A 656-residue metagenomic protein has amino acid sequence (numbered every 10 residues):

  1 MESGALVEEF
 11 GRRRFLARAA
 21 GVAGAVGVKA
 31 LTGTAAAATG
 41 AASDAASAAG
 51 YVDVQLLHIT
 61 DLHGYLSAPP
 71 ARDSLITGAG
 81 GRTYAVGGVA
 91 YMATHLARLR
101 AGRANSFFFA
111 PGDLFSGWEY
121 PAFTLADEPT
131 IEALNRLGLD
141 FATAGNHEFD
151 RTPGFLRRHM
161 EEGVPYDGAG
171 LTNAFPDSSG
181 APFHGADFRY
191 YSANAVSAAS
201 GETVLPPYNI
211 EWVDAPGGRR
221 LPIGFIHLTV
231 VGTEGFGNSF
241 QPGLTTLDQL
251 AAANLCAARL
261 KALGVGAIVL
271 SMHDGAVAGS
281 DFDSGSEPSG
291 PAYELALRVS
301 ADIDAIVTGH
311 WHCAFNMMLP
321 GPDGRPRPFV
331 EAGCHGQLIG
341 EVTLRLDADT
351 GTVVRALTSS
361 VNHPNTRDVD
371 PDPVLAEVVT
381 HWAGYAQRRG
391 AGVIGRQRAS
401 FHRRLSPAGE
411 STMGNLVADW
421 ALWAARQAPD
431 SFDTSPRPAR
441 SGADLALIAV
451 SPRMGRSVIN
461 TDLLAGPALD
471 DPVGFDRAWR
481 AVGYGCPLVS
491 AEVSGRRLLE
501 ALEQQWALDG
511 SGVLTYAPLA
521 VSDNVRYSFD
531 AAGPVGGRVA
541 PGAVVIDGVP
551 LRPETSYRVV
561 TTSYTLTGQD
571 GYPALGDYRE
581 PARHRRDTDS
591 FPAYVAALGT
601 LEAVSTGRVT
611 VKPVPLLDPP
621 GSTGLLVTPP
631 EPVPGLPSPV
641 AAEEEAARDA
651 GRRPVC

Functional and structural regions predicted by a protein language model:
M1-S3, S300, D372: Generic structural signal for alpha-helix starts
E2-E9, A17, A23, E645 (+1 more regions): N-terminal zymogen propeptides
L6-V22, G27, D44-P364, M413-W420 (+4 more regions): Acidic, metal/ion-coordinating pockets
G27-A35, A501: Hydrophobic membrane-targeting alpha-helices
T32-D44: Signal peptide processing junction and immediate N-terminal pro/mature segment of secreted/exported proteins
G50-H95, A101, I131, N135-R136 (+5 more regions): Catalytic centers of hydrolytic enzymes
